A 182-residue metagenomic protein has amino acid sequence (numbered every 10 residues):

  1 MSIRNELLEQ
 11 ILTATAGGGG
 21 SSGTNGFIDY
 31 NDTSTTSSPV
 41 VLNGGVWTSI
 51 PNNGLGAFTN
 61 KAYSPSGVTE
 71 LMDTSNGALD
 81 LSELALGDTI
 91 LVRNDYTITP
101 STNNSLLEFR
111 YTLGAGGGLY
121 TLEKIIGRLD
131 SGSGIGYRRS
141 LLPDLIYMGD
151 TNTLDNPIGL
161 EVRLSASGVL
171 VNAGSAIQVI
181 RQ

Functional and structural regions predicted by a protein language model:
M1-A16, F27, R181-Q182: Short, intrinsically disordered N-terminal pre-domain segments
G20-A85, T89-Q182: Extracellular jelly-roll beta-sandwich "head" domains, especially the C-terminal globular C1q domain
